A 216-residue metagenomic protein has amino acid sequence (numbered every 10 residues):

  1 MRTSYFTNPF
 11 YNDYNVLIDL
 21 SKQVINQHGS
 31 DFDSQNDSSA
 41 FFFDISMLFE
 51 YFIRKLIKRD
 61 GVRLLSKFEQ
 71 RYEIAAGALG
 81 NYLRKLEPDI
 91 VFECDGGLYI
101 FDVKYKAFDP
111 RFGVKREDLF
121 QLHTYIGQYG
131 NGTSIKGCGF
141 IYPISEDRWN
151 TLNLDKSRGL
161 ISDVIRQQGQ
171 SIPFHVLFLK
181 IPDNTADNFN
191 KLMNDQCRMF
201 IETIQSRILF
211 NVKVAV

Functional and structural regions predicted by a protein language model:
M1-Q35, S39: Residue(s) in the substrate-gating loop at a strand-loop-helix junction that position the organic substrate next
S30-V216: Catalytic core segments in nucleotide and nucleic-acid processing enzymes
